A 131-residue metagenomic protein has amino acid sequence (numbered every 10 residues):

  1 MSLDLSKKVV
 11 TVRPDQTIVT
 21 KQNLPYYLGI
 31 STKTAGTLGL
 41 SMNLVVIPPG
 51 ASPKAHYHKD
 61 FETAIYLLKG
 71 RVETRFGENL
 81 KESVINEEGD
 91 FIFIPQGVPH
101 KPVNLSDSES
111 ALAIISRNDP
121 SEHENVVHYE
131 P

Functional and structural regions predicted by a protein language model:
M1-G39, K54, H128-P131: A short, N-terminal "cap"/entry segment at the start of jelly-roll beta-barrel domains of the cupin/DSBH fold
A35, D60, N79, D107-S108: Short strand-connecting beta-turns/loops that link adjacent beta-strands
A35-L38, I47-A51, K69-E73, D119-E122: Short, charged/polar surface micro-motifs in flexible loops or helix N-caps
N43-K59, Q96: Conserved short histidine dyad/triad with adjacent acidic residue
L44, Y57, F76-E78, N104 (+1 more regions): Residue-level recognition of conserved beta-strand positions in structured domain cores
S52, F61-E88: A short beta-strand-loop-beta hairpin characteristic of the jelly-roll/cupin
E87-E88, Q96-H123: Ligand-binding loop in jelly-roll beta-barrel domains
